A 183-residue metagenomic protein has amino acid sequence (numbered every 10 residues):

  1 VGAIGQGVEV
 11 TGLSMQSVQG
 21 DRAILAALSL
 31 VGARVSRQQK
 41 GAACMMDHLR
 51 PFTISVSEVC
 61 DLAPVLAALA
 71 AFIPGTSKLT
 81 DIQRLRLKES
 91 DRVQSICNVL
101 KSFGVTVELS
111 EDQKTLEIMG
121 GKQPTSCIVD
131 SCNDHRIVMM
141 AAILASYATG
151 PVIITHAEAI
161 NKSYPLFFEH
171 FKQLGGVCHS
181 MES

Functional and structural regions predicted by a protein language model:
V1-S183: Short, structured segments at the rim of ligand-binding sites
